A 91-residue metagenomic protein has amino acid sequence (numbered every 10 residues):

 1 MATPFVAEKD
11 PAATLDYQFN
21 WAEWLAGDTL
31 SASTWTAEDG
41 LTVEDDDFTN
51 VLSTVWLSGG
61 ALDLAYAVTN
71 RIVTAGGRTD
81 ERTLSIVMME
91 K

Functional and structural regions predicted by a protein language model:
M1-D28: Predominantly extracytoplasmic/ectodomain segments of secreted and cell-surface proteins
E23, G27-T42: Change to "...patches in solvent-exposed regions of secreted, membrane-anchored, or virion-exposed structural
E44-N50: Short beta-strand segments within Ig-like beta-sandwich modules, predominantly Fibronectin type-III
T54-L62: Extracellular/luminal low-complexity segments enriched in Ser/Thr/Pro
D63-A67: Extracellular Ig-like/FN3 beta-sandwich strand-entry sites
V73-R78: Short, solvent-exposed loop/turn segments at the edges of extracellular beta-sandwich modules
S85-K91: Short beta-strand edge segments in extracellular beta-sheet folds
